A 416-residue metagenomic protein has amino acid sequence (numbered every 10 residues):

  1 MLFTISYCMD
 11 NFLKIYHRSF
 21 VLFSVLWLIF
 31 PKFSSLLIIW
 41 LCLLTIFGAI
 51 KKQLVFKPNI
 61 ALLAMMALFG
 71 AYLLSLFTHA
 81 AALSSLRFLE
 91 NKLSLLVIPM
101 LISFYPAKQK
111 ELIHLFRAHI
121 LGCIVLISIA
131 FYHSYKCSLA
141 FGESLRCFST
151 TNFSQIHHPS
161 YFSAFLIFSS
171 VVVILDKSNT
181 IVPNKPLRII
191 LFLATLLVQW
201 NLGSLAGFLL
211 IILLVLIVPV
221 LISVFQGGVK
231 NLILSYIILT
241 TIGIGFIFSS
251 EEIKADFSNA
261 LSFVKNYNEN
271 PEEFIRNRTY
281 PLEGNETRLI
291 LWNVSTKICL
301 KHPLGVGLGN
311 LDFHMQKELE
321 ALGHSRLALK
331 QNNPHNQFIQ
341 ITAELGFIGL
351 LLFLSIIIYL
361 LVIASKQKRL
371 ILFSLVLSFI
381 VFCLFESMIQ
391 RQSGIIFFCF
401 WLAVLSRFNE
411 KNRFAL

Functional and structural regions predicted by a protein language model:
M1-R87, A107-I113, R117, D176-P186 (+3 more regions): Transmembrane signal-anchor hairpin modules in multi-pass inner-membrane enzymes, especially those that act on
F23-S24, I113-S144, S154-Q226, Y236 (+1 more regions): Alpha-helical transmembrane segments of multi-pass inner-membrane proteins
I29-I38, R87-N91, F153-I167, A206 (+3 more regions): Membrane-interface micro-motifs in multi-pass membrane enzymes
W40-C42, L95-S103, Y161-L175, C399-L405: Hydrophobic cores of alpha-helical transmembrane segments in multi-pass inner/ER membrane proteins, independent
L41-T45, V171, I211, V215-L216 (+3 more regions): Transmembrane alpha-helices of multi-pass inner-membrane enzymes
I50, V220, V229, A321 (+1 more regions): Hydrophobic transmembrane alpha-helices and their immediate junctions
I222-T279, L291-L300: A membrane-periplasm/extracellular boundary helix in multi-pass inner-membrane enzymes that assemble envelope glycans
R278-L345: Long extracytoplasmic/lumenal interhelical loops at the membrane interface of multi-pass membrane proteins
